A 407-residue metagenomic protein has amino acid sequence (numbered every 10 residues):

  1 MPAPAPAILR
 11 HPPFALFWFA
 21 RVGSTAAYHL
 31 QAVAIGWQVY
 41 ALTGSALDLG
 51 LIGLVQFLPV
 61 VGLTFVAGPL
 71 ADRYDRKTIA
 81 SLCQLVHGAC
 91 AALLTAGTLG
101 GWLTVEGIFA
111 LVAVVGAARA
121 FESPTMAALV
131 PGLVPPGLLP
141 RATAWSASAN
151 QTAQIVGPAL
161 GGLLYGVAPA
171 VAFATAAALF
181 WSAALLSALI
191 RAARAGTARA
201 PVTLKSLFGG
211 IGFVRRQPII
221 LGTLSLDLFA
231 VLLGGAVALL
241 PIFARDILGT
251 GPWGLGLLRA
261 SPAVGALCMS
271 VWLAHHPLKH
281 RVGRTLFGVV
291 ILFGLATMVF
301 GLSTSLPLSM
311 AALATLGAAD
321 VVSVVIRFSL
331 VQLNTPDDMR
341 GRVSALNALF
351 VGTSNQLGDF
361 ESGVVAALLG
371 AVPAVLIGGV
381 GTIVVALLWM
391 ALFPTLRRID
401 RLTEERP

Functional and structural regions predicted by a protein language model:
P2-L58, G212-P262: Helix-loop boundary and gating motifs at the non-cytosolic
V22, C90, L103-F121, L228 (+2 more regions): Hydrophobic core of transmembrane alpha-helices in multi-pass small-molecule transporters, especially MFS/SLC-type
S24-T25, Q56, V115, S146-Q154 (+4 more regions): Structural signature of transmembrane alpha-helices in multi-pass secondary transporters
G36-L42, T95-G100, V156-A176, D246-L248 (+1 more regions): Transmembrane alpha-helix termini and helix-breaking/packing motifs in multi-pass membrane transporters
T43, D75, G97-L99, S303-T304: Helix-breaking motifs and short loop linkers at transmembrane-helix boundaries and internal kinks in secondary membrane
I52, G62-V66, R73, I79 (+5 more regions): C-terminal transmembrane bundle of multi-pass solute transporters/carriers
G101, G132, F173-A174, A178-V202 (+2 more regions): Helix-loop junctions on the cytosolic side of multi-pass membrane transporters, especially the intracellular loop
L111-T152: Cytoplasmic helix-loop-helix junction between adjacent transmembrane helices in 12-TM secondary transporters
